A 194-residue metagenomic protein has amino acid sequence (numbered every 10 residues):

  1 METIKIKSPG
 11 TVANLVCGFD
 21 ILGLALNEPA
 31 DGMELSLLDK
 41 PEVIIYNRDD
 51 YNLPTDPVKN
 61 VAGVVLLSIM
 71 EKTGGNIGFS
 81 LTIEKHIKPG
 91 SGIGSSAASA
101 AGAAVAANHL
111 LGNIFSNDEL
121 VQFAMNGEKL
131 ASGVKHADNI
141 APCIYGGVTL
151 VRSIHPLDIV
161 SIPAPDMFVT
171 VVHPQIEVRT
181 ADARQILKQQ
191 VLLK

Functional and structural regions predicted by a protein language model:
M1-S91, V105, H109-F115, G146: ATP-binding N-lobe of GHMP and related small-molecule kinases
L15, T55-A62, A97-A100, N117 (+2 more regions): Generic structural signal for well-ordered, non-membrane alpha-helical segments in soluble metabolic enzymes
D20-L22, A97, Q185-L187: Short, glycine/charged-enriched secondary-structure capping and boundary segments
S91-S95, S153-I154: Short, conserved acidic/polar surface loops in the N-terminal third of protein domains
I93-A98, L193-K194: Short glycine/threonine-rich catalytic loop with a Thr-x-Gly-x-Asp
A98-G127: Patatin-like phospholipase
S116-K194: ATP-dependent small-molecule kinase catalytic core of the GHMP/sugar-kinase superfamily and closely related
